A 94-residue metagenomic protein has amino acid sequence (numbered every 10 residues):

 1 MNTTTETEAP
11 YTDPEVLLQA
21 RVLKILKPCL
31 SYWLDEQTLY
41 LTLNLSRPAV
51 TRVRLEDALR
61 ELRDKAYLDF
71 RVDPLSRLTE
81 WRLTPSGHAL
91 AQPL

Functional and structural regions predicted by a protein language model:
N2-W33: Short alpha-helical segments that sit at the start of domains
P14-R21, T51-R54, T79: N-terminal positioning helix adjacent to the helix-turn-helix/winged-helix DNA-binding module
Y32-L43: Short acidic, hydrophobic short linear motifs in intrinsically disordered regions
A49-K65: Short amphipathic alpha-helical interaction segments
R63-D73: A short, conserved structural fragment
L75-L83: Minor-groove-contacting beta-hairpin "wing" of winged helix-turn-helix DNA-binding domains
P85-L94: Short, amphipathic alpha-helical interaction segments positioned at domain boundaries
